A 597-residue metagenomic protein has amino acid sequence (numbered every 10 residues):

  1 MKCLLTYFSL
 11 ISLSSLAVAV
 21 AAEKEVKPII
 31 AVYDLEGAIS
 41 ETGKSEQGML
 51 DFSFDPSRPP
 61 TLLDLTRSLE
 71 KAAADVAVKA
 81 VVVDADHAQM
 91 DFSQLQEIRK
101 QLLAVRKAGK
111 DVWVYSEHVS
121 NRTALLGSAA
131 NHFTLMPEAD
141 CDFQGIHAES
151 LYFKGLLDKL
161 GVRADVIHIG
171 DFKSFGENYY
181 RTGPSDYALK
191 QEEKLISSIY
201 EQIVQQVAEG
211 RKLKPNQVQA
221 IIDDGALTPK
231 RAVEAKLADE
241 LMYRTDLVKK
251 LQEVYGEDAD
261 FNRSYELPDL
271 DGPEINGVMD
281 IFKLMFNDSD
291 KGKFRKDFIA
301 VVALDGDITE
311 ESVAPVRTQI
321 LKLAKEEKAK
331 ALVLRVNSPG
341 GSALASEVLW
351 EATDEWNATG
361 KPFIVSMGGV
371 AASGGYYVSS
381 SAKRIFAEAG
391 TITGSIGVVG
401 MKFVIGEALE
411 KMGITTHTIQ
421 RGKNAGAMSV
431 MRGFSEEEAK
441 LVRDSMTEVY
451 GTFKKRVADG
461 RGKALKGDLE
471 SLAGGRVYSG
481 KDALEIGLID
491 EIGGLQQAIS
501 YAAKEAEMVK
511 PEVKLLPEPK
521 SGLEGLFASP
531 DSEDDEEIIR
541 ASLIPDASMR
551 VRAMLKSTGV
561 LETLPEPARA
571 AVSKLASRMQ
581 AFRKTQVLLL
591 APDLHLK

Functional and structural regions predicted by a protein language model:
C3, Y7, L16-S57, D64-L65 (+8 more regions): Intrinsically disordered, low-complexity segments enriched in small/flexible residues
K27-F153, F282-A408, T447: Cleft-lining beta-strand/loop regions that shape enzyme active-site pockets
L63, R67-E70, Q96, K100-L103 (+23 more regions): Solvent-exposed, polar/charged alpha-helical surfaces in well-ordered, non-transmembrane soluble domains, broadly
N131-H132, E240, A331, K383-R384 (+3 more regions): Well-ordered beta-strand positions
K159, R384, I405-H417, R421 (+1 more regions): Conserved phosphate-handling catalytic cores of large alpha/beta enzymes
A208-P215, V457-D468: Hydrophobic, secondary-structure "cap" segments at the distal end of domains
A220, G422, G462-R476: Short catalytic/ligand-gating loop segments at beta-alpha or beta-beta junctions within enzyme catalytic domains
